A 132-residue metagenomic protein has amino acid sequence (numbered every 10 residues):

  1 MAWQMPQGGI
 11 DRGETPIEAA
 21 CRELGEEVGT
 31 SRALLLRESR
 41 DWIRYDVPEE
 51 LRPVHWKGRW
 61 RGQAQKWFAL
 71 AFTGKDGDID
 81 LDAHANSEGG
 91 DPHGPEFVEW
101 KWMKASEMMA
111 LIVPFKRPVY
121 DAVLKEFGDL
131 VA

Functional and structural regions predicted by a protein language model:
M1-M5, I17: N-terminal strand-loop-strand
I10-P114: Unchanged
E26, Y120-D121: General helical structural elements
K116-V119, E126, L130-V131: A hydrophobic membrane-anchoring alpha-helix module
